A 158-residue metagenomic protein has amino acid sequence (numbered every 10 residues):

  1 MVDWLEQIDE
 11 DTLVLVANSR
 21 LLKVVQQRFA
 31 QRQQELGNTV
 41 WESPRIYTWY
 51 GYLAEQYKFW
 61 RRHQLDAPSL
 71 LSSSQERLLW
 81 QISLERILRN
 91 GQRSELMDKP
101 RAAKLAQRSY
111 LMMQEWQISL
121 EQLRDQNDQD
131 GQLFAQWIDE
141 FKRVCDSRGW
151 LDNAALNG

Functional and structural regions predicted by a protein language model:
M1-S19: Helicase P-loop NTPase motor core
Q7-I8, S19-V24, F29-G158: Basic/charged alpha-beta structural segments of nucleotide/phosphate-handling enzymes
